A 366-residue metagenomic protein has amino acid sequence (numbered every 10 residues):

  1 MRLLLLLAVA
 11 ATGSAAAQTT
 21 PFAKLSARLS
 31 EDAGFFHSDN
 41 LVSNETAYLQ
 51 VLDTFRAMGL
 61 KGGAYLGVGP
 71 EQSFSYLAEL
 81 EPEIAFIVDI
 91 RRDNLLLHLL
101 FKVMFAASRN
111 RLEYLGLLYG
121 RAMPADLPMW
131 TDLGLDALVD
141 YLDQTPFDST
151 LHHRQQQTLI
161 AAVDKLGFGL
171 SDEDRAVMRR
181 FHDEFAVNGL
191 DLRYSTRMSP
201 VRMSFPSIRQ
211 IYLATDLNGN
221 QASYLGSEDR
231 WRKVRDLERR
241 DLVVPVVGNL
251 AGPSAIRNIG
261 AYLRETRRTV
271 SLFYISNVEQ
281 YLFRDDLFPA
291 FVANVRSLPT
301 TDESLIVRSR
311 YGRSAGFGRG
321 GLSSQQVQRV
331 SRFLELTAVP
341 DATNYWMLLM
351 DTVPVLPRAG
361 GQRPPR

Functional and structural regions predicted by a protein language model:
L3-A11: Sec-dependent N-terminal signal peptides
G13-A17: Sec/Tat signal peptide C-region and signal peptidase I cleavage site
Q18-A57, A64: Mature N-terminal segment immediately following signal peptide/propeptide cleavage in secreted/periplasmic
G34-D39, L77, P253-A255: Short, solvent-exposed loop/turn elements at domain surfaces
G59-S73, F86: Conserved class I S-adenosyl-L-methionine
E71-E81: Conserved SAM-binding loop of SAM-dependent methyltransferases across substrates and taxa, primarily the Class I
F86-V244, T343-R366: Class I S-adenosyl-L-methionine-dependent methyltransferase module
G189-R366: Alpha-helical subdomain
